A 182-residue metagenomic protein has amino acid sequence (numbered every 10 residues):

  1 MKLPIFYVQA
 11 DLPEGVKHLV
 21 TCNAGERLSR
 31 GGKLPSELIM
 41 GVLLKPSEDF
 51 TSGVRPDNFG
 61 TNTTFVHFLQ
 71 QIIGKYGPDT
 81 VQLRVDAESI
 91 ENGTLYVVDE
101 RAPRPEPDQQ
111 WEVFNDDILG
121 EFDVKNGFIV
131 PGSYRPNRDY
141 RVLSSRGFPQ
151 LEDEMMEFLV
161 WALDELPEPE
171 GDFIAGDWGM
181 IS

Functional and structural regions predicted by a protein language model:
M1-G74: Charge-rich, low-complexity N-terminal segments
L43-S182: Mature, matrix/stroma-exposed regions of nuclear-encoded mitochondrial and chloroplast proteins
